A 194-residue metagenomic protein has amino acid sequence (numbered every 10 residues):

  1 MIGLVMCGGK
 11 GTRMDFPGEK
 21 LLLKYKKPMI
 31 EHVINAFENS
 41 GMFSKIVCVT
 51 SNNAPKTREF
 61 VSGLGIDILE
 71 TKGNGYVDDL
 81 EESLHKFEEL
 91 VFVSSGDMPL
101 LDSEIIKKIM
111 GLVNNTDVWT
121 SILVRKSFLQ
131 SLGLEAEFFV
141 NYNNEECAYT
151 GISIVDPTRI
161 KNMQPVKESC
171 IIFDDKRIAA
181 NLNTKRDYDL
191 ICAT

Functional and structural regions predicted by a protein language model:
M1-F16: N-terminal nucleotide-binding beta1-loop-alpha1 segment
C7, T50, L123-V124: Short beta-strand/turn micro-motifs composed of small residues that flank or help shape donor/cofactor-binding pockets
M14, T57-V61, I109, I191: Hydrophobic packing residues within well-ordered alpha-helices of enzyme cores
G18-L23: Short glycine-enriched, charge-decorated loop/helix-capping segments at active-site entrances that position
M29-V93, S103-E104, V140, C147: Conserved N-terminal catalytic core of the sugar/cofactor nucleotidyltransferase
S95-P99: The conserved acidic donor/metal-binding loop of glycosyltransferases
L101-R186, L190: Conserved core of the sugar-phosphate nucleotidyltransferase
